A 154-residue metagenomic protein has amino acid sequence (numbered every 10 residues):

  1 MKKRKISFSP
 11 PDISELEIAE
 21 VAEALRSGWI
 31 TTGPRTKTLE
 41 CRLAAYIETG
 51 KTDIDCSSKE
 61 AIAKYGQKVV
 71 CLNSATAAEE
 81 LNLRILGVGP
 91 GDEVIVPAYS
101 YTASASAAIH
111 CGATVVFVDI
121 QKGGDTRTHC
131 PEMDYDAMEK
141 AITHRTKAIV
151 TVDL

Functional and structural regions predicted by a protein language model:
M1-P34: N-terminal "arm"/small-domain region of PLP-dependent enzymes with the aminotransferase-like
A19, E23-R26, P34-A45, D136-H144: Replace "anionic and nucleotidyl ligands
T32-E93, A107-I109, F117: Phosphate-binding glycine-rich loop
C71-L72, V96, A148-V152: A short beta-strand submotif of the Rossmann-like class I SAM-dependent methyltransferase core that lines
P97-A98, F117-K122: Short beta->alpha connector loops at strand-helix junctions that form conserved, small/polar/Pro-enriched
A98-Y101, I109: Helix-adjacent hinge/juxtasegments
G112: Structured binding elements
G123-L154: Active-site phosphate-binding strand-loop segment of PLP-dependent enzymes
